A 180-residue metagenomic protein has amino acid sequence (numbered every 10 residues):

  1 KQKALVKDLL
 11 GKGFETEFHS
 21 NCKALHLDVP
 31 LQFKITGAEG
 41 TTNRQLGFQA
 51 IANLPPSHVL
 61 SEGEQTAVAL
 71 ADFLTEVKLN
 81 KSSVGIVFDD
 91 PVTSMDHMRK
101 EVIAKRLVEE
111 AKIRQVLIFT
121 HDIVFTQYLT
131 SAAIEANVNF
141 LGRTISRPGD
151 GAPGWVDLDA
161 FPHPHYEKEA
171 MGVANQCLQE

Functional and structural regions predicted by a protein language model:
K1-V59, T75-S82: Extended helical coiled-coil dimerization/tether regions that scaffold and oligomerize large DNA-maintenance assemblies
N21-L25, A71-F73, V77, S94 (+3 more regions): Generic, well-ordered alpha-helical scaffold segments in large soluble proteins
C22, V68, F119: Conserved RecA-like P-loop NTPase ATPase core
Q32, V87, I118-T120: A structural signal for short, well-ordered beta-strand segments and their strand-loop junctions that often border
E62-I86: GG-anchored amphipathic helix commonly corresponding to the ABC/SMC/Rad50 NBD signature/C-loop
G85-S94: Conserved P-loop NTPase "ATPase switch" module shared by AAA+ and STAND
S94-H97, E101: Conserved D-loop-proximal element of ABC-family nucleotide-binding domains
V102-E180: C-terminal lobe/lid and adjacent interdomain/linker elements of RecA-like ASCE P-loop ATPase modules
